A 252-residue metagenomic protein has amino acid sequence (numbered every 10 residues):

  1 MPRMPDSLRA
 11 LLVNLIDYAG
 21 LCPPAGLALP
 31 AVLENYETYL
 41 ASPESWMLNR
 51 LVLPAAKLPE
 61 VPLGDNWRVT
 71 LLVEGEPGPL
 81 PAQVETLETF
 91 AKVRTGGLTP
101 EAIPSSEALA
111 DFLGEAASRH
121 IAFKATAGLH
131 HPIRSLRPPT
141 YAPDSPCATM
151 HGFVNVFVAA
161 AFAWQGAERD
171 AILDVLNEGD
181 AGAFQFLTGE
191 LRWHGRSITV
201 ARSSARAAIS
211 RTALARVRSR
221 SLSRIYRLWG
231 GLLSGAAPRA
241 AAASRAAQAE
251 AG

Functional and structural regions predicted by a protein language model:
M1-T86, V158, F162-A242, A247 (+1 more regions): Alpha/beta catalytic barrel-like cores
E88-I172: Catalytic alpha/beta core domains of metabolic enzymes, predominantly
